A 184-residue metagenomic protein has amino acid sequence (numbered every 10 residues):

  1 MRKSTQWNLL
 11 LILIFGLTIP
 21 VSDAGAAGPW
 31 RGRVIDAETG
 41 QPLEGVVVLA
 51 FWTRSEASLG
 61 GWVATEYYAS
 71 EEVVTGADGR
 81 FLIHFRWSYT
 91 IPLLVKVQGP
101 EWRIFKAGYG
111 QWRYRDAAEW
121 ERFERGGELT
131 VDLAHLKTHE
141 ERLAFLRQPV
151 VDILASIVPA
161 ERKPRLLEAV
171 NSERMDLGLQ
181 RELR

Functional and structural regions predicted by a protein language model:
M1-L10: Bacterial N-terminal signal peptides that target proteins for export
I14-L43, L49-F51, D152-R184: Beta-strand-rich domain onsets/edges
E38, W52-E56, G108-G110: Solvent-exposed strand-loop boundary residues in beta-sheet-rich modules
E56-R86: Short, acidic Ser/Thr/Gly-rich low-complexity loop/linker segments typical of extracellular and cell-surface proteins
S70-E72, R80, R113-R115, E128-T130: Well-ordered beta-strand positions in beta-sheet-rich domains
Y89-E119: A short, solvent-exposed loop/turn motif at the edges and junctions of modular extracellular/periplasmic domains
A118-S156: Extracellular beta-sheet/turn segments enriched in Thr/Pro/Gly and aliphatic residues
